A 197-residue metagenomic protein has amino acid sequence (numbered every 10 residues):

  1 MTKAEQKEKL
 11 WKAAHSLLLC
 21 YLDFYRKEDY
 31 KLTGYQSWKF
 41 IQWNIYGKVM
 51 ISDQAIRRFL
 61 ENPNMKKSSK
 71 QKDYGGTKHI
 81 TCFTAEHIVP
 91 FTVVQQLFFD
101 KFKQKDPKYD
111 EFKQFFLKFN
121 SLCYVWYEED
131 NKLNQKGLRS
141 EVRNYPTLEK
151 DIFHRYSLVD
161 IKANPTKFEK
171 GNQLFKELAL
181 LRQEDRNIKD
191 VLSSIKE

Functional and structural regions predicted by a protein language model:
M1-I80, G137-R139, K150-I188, L192: Nuclease and nuclease-like effector domains acting on nucleic acids or nucleotide cofactors
T2, Q6, I80, D110-S121 (+1 more regions): Conserved aromatic-histidine-acidic binding/catalytic patches
G76-F116: Histidine-centered nuclease catalytic patch
T84, S121-L122, I152: Residues that flank catalytic or metal-binding motifs in active/ligand-binding sites
F102, V142-N144: Glycine-rich, phosphate-binding/catalytic loops in enzymes
F116-V142: Short Cys/His-centered divalent metal-binding micro-motifs
Y145, E149: Short, aromatic/basic amphipathic alpha-helical patches
